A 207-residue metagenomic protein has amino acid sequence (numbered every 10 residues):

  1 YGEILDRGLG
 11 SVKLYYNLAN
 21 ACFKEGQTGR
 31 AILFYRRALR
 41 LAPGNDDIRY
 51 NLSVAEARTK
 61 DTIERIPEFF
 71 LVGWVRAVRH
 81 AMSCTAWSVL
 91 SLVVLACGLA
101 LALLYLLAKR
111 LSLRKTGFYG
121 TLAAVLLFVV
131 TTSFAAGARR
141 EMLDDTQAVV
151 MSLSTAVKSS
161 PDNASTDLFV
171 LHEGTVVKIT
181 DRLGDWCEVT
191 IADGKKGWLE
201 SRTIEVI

Functional and structural regions predicted by a protein language model:
T28, K115-S152, S159-D162, T166 (+2 more regions): Boundary regions of SH3-family modules and the immediately adjacent low-complexity/disordered segments in eukaryotic
I66-L107: Membrane-embedded alpha-helical segments of integral membrane proteins
S165-L183: Conserved beta-strand/loop element in small beta-rich adapter and peptidoglycan-binding domains
